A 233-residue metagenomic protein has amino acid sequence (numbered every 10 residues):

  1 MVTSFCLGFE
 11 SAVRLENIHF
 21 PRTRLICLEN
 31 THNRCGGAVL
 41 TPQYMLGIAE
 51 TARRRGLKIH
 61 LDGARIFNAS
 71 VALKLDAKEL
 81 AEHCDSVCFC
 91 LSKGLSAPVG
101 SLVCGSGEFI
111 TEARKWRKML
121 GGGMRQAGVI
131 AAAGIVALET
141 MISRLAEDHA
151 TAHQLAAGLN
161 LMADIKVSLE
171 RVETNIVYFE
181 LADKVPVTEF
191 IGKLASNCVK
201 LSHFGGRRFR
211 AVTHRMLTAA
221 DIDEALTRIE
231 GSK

Functional and structural regions predicted by a protein language model:
M1-A182, V187-N197, S202-L217, E224-K233: Conserved PLP-enzyme active-site core in the AAT-like
